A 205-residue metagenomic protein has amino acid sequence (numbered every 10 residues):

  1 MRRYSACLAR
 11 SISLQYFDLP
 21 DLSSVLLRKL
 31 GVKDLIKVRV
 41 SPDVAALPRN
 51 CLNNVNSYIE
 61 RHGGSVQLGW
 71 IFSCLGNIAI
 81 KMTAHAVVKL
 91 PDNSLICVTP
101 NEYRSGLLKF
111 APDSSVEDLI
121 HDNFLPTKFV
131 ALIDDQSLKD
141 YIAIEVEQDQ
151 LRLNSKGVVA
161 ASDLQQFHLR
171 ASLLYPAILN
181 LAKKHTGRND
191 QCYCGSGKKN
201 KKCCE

Functional and structural regions predicted by a protein language model:
M1-Y193, K198-K202: A structural boundary/capping signal
E205: Phosphate-coordinating loops and pocket residues in cytosolic domains that bind phosphorylated ligands
